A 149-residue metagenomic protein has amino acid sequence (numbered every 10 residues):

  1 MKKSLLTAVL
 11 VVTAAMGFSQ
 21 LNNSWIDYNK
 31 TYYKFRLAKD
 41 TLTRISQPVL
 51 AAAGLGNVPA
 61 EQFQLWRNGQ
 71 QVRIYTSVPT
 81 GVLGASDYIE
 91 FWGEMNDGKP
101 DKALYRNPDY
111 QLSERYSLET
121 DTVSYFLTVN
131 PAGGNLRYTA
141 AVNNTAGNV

Functional and structural regions predicted by a protein language model:
M1-N22: Bacterial Sec-dependent N-terminal signal peptides
T7-A8, R44, A52, V72 (+1 more regions): A broad, structure-centric signal for solvent-exposed, well-ordered loop/edge residues that line or flank functional
V12, R36-K39, T43-R44, A85: Low-complexity, intrinsically disordered regions enriched in charged/polar residues
Q20-L37, L55-V149: Structured catalytic cores of large enzymes
A38-G56: Surface-exposed beta-strand/loop patches in extracellular or lumenal glycoproteins
